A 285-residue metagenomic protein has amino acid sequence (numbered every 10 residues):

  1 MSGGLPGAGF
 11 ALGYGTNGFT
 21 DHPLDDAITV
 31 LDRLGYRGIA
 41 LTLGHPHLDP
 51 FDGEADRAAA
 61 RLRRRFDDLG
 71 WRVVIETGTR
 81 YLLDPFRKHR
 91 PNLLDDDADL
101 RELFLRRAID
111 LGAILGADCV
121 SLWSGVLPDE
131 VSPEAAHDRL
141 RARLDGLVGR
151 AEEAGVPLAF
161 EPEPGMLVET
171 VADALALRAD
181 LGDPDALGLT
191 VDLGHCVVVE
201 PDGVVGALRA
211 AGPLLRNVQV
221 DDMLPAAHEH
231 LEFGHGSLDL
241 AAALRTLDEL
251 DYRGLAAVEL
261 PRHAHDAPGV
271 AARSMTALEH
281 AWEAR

Functional and structural regions predicted by a protein language model:
M1-G13, T20-R37, A60, D67 (+5 more regions): Histidine-acidic metal/acid-base catalytic patches
G15-F19, T42-P46, G78-R80, G125-L127 (+4 more regions): Active-site beta-loop-alpha junctions enriched in small/polar residues
T20-L31, T42-H45, R87-P91: Alpha/beta catalytic barrel-like cores
D25-D26, D67-D68, R72, L82-G188: Active-site acidic/histidine proton-transfer and metal-coordination neighborhood in alpha/beta enzyme cores
L34-L48, I75-F86: Short, conserved active-site loops that position catalytic residues or coordinate cofactors/metal ions across diverse
T42-R63, S124-P128: Glycine-rich, proline-tolerant flexible connector loops at the mouths of alpha/beta enzymes
P46-P50, L83-R87, L93, P128-P133 (+3 more regions): A short acidic, helix-capping loop that chelates divalent metal ions and anchors anionic groups
D52-A59, L94-A98, E130-H137, L167 (+3 more regions): Flexible, glycine- and charge-enriched loops at secondary-structure boundaries
